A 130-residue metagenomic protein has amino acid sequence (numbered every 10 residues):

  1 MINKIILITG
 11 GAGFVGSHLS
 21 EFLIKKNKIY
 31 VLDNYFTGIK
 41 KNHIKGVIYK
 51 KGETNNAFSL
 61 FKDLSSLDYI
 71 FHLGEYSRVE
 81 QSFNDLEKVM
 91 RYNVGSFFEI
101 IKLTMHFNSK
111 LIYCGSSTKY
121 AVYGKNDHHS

Functional and structural regions predicted by a protein language model:
M1-S130: N-terminal Rossmann-like NAD(P)+-binding domain of SDR-like oxidoreductases, especially those catalyzing
